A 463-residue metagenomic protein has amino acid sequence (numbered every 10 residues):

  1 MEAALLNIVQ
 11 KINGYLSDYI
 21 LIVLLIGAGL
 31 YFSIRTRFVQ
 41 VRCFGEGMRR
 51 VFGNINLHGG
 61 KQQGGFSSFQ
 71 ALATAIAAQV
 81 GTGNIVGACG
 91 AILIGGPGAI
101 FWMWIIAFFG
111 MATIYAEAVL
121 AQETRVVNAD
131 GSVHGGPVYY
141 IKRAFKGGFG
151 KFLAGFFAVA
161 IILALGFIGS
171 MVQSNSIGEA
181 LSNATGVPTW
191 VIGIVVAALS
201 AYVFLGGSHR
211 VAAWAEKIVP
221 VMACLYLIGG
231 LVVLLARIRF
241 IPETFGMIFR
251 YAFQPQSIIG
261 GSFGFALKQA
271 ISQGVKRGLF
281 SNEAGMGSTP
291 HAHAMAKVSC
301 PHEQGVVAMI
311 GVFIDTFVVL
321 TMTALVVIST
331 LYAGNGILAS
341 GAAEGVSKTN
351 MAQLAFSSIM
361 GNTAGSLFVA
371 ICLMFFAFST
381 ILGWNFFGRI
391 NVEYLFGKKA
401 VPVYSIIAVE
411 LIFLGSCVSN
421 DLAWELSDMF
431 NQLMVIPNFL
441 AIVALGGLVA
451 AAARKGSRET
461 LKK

Functional and structural regions predicted by a protein language model:
M1-T82, I92-A99, G110, F413 (+2 more regions): N-terminal alpha-helical transmembrane segments of multi-pass membrane transport and channel/translocase proteins
A4-L5, R35-Q40, G83-A88, G166-G178 (+5 more regions): Transmembrane helix-loop junctions in multi-pass membrane proteins
L24-Y31, R35-M48, F157, S174-L181 (+4 more regions): Membrane-interface loop-to-helix entry segments
F32-S33, I106-G131, V138, K142-N175 (+2 more regions): Helix-loop-helix module between adjacent transmembrane segments
F38-F66, G90, G96-P97, A112-G148 (+4 more regions): Flexible loop linkers connecting adjacent transmembrane helices in multi-pass alpha-helical membrane transporters
G59-L93, L120-E123, A129-V138, K142-A144 (+2 more regions): Alpha-helical membrane segments and immediately flanking helix-loop junctions that form or couple to the substrate/ion
F109-E117, I194-S208, V219-R239, S272 (+3 more regions): Selective recognition of specific alpha-helical transmembrane segments in multi-pass small-molecule
A116-A129, L231-M247, P255, I259-F265 (+4 more regions): Extracellular/periplasmic helix-exit of transmembrane alpha-helices
